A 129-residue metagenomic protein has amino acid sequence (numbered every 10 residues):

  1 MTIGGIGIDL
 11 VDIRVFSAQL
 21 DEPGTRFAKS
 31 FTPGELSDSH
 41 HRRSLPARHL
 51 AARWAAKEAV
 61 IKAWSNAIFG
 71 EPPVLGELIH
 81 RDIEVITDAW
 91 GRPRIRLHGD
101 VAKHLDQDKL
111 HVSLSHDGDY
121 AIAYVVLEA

Functional and structural regions predicted by a protein language model:
M1-A129: Core catalytic alpha/beta fold that binds nucleotide/phospho-ligands
